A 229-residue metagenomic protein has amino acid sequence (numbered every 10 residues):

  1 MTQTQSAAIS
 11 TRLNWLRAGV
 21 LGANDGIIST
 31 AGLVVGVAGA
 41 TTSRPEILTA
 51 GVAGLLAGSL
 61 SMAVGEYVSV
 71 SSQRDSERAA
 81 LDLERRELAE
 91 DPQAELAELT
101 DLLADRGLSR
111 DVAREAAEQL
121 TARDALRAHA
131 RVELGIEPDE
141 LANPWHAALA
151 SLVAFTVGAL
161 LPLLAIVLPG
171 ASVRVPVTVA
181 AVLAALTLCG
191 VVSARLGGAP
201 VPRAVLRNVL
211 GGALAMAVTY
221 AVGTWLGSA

Functional and structural regions predicted by a protein language model:
M1-A18, V70-L152: Cytosol/matrix-facing amphipathic helices and coiled-coil assembly/linker segments of eukaryotic membrane proteins
M1-S69: Internal alpha-helical transmembrane segments
T11-G22, P45-V52, V112, P144-L149 (+2 more regions): The feature identifies polytopic integral membrane transport proteins across all domains of life
G26-A31, S151-L161: Core segments of transmembrane alpha-helices that mediate helix-helix packing or line hydrophobic substrate/ligand
V35-A50, L164-R174, A221-A229: Helix-coil boundary and interhelical linker segments in multi-pass alpha-helical membrane proteins
G158, R207-Y220: Small-residue-rich segments of transmembrane alpha-helices in multi-pass membrane proteins, especially helix faces
S172-A184: Structural signature of hydrophobic alpha-helical transmembrane segments
L188-A213: Interfacial loop-to-transmembrane junctions
